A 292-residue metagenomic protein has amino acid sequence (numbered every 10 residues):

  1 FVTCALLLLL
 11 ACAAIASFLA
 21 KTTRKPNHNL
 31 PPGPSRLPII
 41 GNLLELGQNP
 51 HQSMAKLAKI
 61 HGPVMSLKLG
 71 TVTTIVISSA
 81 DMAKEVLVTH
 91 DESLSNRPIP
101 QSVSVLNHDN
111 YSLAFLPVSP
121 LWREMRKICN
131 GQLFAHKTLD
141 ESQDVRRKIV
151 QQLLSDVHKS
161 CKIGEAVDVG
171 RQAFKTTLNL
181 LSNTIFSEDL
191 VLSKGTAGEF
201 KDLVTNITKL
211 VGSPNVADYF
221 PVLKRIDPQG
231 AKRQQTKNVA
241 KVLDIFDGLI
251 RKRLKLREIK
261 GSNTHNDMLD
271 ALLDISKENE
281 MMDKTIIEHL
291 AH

Functional and structural regions predicted by a protein language model:
F1-K25, N179: Terminal signal-anchor or tail-anchor transmembrane helices that tether membrane-associated enzymes to cellular
L8, Y111-L113, Q235: Alpha-helical interaction segments
A14-H28, E188, I275-M281: Cytochrome P450
P26-L43, Q52-V145, I149, D168-V169 (+2 more regions): Cytochrome P450 substrate-recognition site 1
L44, N49-K56, N279-H289: Cytochrome P450 heme-binding Cys-pocket and its upstream "meander" loop
P98-L106, D140-H292: Cytochrome P450 heme-thiolate monooxygenase catalytic core
